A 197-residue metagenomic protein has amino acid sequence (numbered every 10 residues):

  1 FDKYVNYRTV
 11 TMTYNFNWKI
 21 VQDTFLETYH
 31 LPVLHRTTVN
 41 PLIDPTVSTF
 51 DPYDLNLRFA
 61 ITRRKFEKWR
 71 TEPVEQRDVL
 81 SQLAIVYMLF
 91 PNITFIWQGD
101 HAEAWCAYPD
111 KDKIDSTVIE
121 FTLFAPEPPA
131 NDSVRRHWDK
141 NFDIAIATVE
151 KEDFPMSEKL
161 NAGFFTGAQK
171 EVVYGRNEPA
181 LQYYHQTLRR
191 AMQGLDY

Functional and structural regions predicted by a protein language model:
F1-Y197: C-terminal catalytic domain of Rieske-type non-heme iron oxygenases
